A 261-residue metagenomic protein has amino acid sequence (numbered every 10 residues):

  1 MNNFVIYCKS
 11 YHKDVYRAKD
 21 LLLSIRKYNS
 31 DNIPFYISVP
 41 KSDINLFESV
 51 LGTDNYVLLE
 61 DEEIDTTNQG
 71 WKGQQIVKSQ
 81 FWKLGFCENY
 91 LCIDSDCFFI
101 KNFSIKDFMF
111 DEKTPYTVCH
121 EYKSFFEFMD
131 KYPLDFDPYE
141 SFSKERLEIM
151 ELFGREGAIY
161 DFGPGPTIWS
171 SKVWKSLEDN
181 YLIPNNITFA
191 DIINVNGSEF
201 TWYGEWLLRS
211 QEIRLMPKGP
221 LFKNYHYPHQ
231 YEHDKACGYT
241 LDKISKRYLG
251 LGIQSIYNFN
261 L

Functional and structural regions predicted by a protein language model:
M1-D20: N-proximal low-complexity "stem/linker" segments adjacent to membrane-targeting elements
L23-N32: Short, acidic, metal-binding catalytic loop of nucleotide-sugar glycosyltransferases
N32-S42: Short beta-strand/loop segment that forms part of the nucleotide-sugar
D43-L84: Active-site-proximal specificity loops/subdomain of glycosyltransferases
Y90: Short aromatic/hydrophobic "clamp" motif used to bind/position activated sugar donors
D94-F98: The conserved acidic donor/metal-binding loop of glycosyltransferases
F99-L134: Conserved donor-nucleotide/metal-binding helix-loop-beta segment in metal-dependent transferases, i.e., the alpha-helix
L147-Y239: Catalytic core and acceptor-binding pocket of nucleotide-sugar-dependent glycosyltransferases
